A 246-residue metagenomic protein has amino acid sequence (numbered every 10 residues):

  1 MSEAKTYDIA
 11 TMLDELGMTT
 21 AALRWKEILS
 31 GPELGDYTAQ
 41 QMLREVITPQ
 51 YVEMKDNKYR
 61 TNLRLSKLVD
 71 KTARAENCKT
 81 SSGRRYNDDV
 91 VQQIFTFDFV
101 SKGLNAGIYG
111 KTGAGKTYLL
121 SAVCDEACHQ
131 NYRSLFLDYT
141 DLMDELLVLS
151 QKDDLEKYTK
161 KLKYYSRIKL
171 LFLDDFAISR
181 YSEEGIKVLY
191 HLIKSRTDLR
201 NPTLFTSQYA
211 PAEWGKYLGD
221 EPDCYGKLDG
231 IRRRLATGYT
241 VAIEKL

Functional and structural regions predicted by a protein language model:
M1-L16, A21-A22: Charged, compositionally biased N-terminal leader segments and the immediate start of the first structured element
M18-D70: Interdomain "pre-motor" coupling segment immediately N-terminal to P-loop NTPase/helicase cores
W25, P32, L142-K160, F176-L246: Replace "adjacent to P-loop NTPase cores in ATP/GTP-dependent enzymes" with "adjacent to NTP-binding cores
T72-F97: N-terminal pre-Walker A segment at the start of P-loop NTPase domains
R84-V91, S134-S166: Short glycine-rich substrate-engagement loop in P-loop NTPases that contacts/grips substrate
K102-L119: Walker A/P-loop nucleotide-binding motif
C124-L137: Post-Walker A helix-loop "phosphate-sensing" segment adjacent to the P-loop in P-loop NTPases
Y132-R133, R167-L171, L199-F205: Loop/turn-to-beta-strand initiation segments
